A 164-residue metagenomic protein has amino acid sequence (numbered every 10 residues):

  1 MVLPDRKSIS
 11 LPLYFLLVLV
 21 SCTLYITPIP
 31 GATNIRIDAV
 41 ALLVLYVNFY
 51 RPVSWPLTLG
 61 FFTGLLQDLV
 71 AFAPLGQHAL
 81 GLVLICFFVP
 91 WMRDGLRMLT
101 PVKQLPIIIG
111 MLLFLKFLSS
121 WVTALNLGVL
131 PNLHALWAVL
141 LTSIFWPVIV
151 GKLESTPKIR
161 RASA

Functional and structural regions predicted by a protein language model:
M1-A164: Terminal, non-globular segments
